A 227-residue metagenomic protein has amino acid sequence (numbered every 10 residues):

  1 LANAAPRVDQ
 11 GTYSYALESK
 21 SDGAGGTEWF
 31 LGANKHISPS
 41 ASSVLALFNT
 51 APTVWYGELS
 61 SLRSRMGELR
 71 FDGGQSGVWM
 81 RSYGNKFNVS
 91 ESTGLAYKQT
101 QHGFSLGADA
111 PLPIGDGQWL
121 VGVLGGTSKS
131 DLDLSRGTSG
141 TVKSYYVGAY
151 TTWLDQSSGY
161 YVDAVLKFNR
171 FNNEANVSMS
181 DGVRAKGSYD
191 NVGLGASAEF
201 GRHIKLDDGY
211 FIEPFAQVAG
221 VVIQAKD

Functional and structural regions predicted by a protein language model:
L1-N3, Y56, L62, K226-D227: Short, intrinsically disordered, charge-balanced linker/junction segments flanking boundaries in proteins
L1-N34: Extracellular, surface-exposed repeat/solenoid domains
D9, S42, Q217-G220: A generic alpha-helix propensity feature with a strong bias for hydrophobic helices
F30-I212: Outer membrane beta-barrel translocator domains of Type V secretion systems
D208-D227: Aromatic-anchored, glycine/proline-accented short structural segments that stabilize local strand-turns or short
